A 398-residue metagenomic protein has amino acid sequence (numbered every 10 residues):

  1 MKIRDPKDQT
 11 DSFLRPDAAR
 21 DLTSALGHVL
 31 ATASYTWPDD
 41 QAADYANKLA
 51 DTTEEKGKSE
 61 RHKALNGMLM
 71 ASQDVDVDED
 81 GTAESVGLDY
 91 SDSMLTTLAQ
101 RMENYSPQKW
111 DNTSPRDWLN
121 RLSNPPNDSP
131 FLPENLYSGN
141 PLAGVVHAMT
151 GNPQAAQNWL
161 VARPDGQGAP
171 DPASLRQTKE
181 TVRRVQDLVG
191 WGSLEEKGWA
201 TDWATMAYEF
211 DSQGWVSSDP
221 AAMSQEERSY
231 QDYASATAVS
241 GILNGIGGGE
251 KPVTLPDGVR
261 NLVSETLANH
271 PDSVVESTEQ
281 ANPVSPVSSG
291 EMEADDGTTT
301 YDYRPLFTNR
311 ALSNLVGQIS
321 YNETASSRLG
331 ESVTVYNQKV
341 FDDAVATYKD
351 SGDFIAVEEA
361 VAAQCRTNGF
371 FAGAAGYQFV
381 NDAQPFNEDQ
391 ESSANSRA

Functional and structural regions predicted by a protein language model:
M1-A398: Non-catalytic all-alpha helical scaffold/repeat segments
